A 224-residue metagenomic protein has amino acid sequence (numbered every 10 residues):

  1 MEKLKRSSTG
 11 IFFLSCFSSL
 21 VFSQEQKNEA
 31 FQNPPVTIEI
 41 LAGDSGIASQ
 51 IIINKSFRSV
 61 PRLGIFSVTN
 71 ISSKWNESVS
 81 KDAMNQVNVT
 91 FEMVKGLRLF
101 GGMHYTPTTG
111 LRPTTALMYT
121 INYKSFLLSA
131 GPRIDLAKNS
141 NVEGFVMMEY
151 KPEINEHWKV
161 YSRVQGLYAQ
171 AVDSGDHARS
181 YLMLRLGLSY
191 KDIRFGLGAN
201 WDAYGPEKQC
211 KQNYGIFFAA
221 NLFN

Functional and structural regions predicted by a protein language model:
M1-A30, F223-N224: Cleavable N-terminal export/targeting peptides
Q32-G43, P61-W75, K95-P107, S125-L136 (+2 more regions): Transmembrane beta-strand segments that form the barrel wall of outer-membrane beta-barrel proteins
I40-Q50, K74-D82, H104-P113, R133-G144 (+2 more regions): Solvent-exposed loop/turn segments connecting transmembrane beta-strands in outer-membrane beta-barrel proteins
S49-K55, V87-F91, T115-I121, A130-P132 (+3 more regions): Residues on the lipid-exposed face of transmembrane beta-strands in outer-membrane beta-barrel proteins
Q50-N85: N-terminal, post-signal-peptide region of Sec/Tat-exported proteins
R58-R62, T90-R98, N122-F126, E153-H157 (+2 more regions): Outer-membrane beta-barrel channels and translocator barrels
R112-P113, Y119-Y168: Detector for outer-membrane/organellar transmembrane beta-barrel domains, recognizing the amphipathic beta-strand
C210-N224: Outer-membrane beta-barrel "beta-signal"
